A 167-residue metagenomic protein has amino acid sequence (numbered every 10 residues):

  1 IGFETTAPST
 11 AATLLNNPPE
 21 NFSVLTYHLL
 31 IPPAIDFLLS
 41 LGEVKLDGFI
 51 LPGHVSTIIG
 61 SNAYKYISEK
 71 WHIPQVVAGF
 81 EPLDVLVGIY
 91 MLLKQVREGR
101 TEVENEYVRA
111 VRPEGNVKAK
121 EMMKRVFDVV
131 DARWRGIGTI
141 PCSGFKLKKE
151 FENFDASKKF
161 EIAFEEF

Functional and structural regions predicted by a protein language model:
I1, I31, I35, I50 (+6 more regions): Weak global preference for isoleucine
I1, S9, K45, K158-E165: Extended interaction regions within the primary functional domain
F3-A63: Phosphate/pyrophosphate-binding betaalpha-module
P8-N16, P33, F37, Y66 (+4 more regions): Alpha-helical scaffold segments in soluble metabolic enzymes
L25, G42-R112: A conserved active-site cap/scaffold subdomain adjacent to cofactor or substrate pockets
V87-F167: Internal helical hairpin/lid segments
